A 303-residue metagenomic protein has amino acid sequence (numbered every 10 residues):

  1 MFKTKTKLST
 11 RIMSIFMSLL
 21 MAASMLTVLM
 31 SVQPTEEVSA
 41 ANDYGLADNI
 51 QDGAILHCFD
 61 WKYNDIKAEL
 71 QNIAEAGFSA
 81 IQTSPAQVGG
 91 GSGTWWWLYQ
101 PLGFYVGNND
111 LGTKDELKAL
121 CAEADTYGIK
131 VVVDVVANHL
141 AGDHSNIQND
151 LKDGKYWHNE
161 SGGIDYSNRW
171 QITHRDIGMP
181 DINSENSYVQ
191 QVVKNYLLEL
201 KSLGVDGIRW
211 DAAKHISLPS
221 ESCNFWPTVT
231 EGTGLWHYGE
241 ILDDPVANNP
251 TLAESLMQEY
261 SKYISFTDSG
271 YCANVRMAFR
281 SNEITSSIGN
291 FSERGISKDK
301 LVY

Functional and structural regions predicted by a protein language model:
M1-S9: N-terminal secretory signal peptides that target proteins for export/translocation
I12-L20: Sec-dependent signal peptide hydrophobic core
A23-N42: Sec-dependent signal peptide cleavage junction
A40, N49-G53, G89-A122, D150-N183: Aromatic- and acidic-residue-enriched carbohydrate-binding clefts of CAZyme catalytic domains
A41-D52, A68-Q71, P85, S92-Y99 (+3 more regions): Active-site-proximal helices and loops of the catalytic beta/alpha 8
D52-W61, Y99-G112, R175-Q190, D206-P219 (+1 more regions): The substrate-binding groove and active-site-proximal loops of carbohydrate-active enzymes, especially glycoside
A54-D110, K130, S184: N-terminal carbohydrate-binding/catalytic regions of secreted carbohydrate-active enzymes
A76-A86, E116-G142, N146-G163: Glycine-rich, aromatic-flanked loop segments that form ligand/cofactor-binding clefts across common enzyme folds
